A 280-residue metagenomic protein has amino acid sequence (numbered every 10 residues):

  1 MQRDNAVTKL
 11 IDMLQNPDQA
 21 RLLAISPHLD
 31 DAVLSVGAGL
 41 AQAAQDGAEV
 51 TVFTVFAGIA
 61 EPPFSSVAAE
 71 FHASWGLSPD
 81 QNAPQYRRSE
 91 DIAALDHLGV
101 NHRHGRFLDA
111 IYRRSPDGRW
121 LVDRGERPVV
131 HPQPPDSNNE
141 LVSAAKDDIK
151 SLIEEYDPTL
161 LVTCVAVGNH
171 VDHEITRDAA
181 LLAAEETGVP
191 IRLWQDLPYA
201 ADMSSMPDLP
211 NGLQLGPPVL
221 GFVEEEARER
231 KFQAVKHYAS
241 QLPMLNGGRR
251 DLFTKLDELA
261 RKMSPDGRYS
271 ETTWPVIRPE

Functional and structural regions predicted by a protein language model:
Q2-D18, D46, R87-L121, P135-V142 (+4 more regions): The feature marks non-catalytic terminal segments
R21-P27, A32-P84: ATP-dependent adenylation/pyrophosphate-handling site
P27, G105-L108, T163-V171, D196: Short, well-ordered beta-to-alpha junction loops that form the rim of enzyme active sites and present histidine/acidic
A32-L34, G168-V171, A201: Active-site environment of divalent metal-dependent phosphoester hydrolases
A41-Q45, L181-E186: Short, surface-exposed basic-aromatic patches at helix termini and helix-loop junctions that form
S66-L77, D117-H131: Charged, glycine/proline-rich intrinsically disordered loops and linkers
S78-P79, P128-S143, T163-N169, P218: Surface-exposed cleft-lining segments at the edges of enzyme active sites
E174-L181: Charged helix-capping and loop-helix junction motifs
